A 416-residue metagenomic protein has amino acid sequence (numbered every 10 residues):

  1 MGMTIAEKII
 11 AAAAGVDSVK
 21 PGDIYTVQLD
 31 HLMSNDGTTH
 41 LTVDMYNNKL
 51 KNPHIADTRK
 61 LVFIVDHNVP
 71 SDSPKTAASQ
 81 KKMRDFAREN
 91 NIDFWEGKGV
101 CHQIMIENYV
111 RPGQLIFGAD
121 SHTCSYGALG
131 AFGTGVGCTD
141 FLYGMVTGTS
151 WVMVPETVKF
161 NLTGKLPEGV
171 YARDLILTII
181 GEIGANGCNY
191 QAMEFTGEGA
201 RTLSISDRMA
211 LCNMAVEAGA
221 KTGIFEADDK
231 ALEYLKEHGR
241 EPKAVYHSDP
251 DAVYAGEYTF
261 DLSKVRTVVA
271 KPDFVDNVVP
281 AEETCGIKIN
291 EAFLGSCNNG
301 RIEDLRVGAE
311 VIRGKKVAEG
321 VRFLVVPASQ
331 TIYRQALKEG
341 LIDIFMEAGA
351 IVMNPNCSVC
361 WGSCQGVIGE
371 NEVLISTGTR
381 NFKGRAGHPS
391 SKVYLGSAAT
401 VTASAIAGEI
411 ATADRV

Functional and structural regions predicted by a protein language model:
M1-V416: Fe-S-dependent hydro-lyases/dehydratases of central metabolism
